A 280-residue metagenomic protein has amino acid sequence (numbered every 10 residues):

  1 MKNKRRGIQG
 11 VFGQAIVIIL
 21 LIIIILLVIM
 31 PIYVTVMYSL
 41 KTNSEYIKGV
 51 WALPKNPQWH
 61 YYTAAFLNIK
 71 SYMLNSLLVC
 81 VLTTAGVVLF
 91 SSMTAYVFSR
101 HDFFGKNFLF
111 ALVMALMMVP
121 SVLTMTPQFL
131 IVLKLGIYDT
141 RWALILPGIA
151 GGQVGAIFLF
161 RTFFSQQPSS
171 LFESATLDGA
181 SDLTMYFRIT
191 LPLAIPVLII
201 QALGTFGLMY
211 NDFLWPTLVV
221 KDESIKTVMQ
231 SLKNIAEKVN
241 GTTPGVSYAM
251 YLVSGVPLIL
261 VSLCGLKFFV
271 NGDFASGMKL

Functional and structural regions predicted by a protein language model:
K4-Q9, G13-L280: A structural signal for multi-pass alpha-helical bundles of membrane permease subunits that mediate small-molecule
